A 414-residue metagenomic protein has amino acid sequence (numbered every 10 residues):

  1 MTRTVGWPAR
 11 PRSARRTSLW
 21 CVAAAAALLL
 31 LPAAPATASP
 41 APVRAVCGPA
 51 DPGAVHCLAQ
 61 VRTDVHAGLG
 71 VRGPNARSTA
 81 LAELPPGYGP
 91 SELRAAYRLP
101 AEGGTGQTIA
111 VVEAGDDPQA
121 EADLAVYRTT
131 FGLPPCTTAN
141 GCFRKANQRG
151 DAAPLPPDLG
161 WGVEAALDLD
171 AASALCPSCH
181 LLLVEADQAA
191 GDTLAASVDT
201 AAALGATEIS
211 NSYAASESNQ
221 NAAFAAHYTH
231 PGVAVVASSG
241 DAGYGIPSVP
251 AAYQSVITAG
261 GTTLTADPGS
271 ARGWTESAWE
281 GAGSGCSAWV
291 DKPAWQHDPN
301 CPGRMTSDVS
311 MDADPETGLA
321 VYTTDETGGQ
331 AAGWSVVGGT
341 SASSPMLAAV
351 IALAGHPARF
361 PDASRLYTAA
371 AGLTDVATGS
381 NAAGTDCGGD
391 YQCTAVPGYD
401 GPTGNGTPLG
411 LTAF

Functional and structural regions predicted by a protein language model:
M1-R3, R12, R16, A36 (+6 more regions): Intrinsically disordered/low-complexity terminal segments and short unstructured peptides
M1-S39: Secretory targeting and sorting signals
T2-T4, P32, A36-D187, S212 (+4 more regions): N-terminal zymogen propeptides
R12, T17-W20, A38, R77 (+4 more regions): Intrinsically disordered, low-complexity segments enriched in Ser/Pro/Gly/Ala and basic residues
S18-L19, A45, V55, P134 (+6 more regions): Secreted/extracellular small peptides and ectodomain modules produced from precursors
V22-A23, A80, P85, L159 (+4 more regions): Short, functionally important structural connectors and interaction interfaces within domains
A25, Y88, E92, T138 (+2 more regions): Residue-level signal for pocket-adjacent positions within structured domains
A174-L175, L182-F414: Extracellular protease catalytic domains of secreted zymogens
